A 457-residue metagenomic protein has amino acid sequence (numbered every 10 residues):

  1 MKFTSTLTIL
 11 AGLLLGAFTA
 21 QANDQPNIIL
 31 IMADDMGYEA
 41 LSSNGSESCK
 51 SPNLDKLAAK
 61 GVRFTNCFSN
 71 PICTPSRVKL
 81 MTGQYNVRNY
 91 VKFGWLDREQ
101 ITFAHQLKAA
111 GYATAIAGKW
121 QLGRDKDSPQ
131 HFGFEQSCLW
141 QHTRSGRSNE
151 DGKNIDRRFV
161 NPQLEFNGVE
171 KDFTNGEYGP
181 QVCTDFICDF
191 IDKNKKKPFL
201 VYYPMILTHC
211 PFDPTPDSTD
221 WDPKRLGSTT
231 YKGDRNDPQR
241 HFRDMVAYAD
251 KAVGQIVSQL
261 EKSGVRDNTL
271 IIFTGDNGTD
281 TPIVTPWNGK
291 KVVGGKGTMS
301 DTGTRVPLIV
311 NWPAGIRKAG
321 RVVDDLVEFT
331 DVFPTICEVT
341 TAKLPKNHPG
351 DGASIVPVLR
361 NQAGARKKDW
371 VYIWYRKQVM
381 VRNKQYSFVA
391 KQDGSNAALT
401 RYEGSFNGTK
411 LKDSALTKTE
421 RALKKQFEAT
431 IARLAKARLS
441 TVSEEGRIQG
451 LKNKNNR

Functional and structural regions predicted by a protein language model:
K2-T8, L14-A397, Y402-R457: Formylglycine-dependent sulfatase
